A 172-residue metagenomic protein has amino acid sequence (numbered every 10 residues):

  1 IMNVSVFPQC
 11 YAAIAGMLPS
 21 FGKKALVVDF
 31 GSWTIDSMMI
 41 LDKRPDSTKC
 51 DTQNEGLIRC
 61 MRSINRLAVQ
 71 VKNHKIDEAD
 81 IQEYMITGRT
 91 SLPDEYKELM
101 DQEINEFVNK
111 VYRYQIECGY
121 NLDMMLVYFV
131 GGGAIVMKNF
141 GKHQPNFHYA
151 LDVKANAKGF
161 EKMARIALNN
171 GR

Functional and structural regions predicted by a protein language model:
I1-A25, P45-R59, A79-R172: Nucleotide/phosphate-binding catalytic cleft detector across ATP-hydrolyzing and phosphate-transferring enzymes
P19-D46, I64: Gly/Thr-rich phosphate-binding beta-strand-loop-beta motif of the actin/hexokinase/Hsp70
K72-I76: Short, basic interhelical loop/turn and adjoining N-cap of the next helix at nucleic-acid- or acidic-partner-contacting
